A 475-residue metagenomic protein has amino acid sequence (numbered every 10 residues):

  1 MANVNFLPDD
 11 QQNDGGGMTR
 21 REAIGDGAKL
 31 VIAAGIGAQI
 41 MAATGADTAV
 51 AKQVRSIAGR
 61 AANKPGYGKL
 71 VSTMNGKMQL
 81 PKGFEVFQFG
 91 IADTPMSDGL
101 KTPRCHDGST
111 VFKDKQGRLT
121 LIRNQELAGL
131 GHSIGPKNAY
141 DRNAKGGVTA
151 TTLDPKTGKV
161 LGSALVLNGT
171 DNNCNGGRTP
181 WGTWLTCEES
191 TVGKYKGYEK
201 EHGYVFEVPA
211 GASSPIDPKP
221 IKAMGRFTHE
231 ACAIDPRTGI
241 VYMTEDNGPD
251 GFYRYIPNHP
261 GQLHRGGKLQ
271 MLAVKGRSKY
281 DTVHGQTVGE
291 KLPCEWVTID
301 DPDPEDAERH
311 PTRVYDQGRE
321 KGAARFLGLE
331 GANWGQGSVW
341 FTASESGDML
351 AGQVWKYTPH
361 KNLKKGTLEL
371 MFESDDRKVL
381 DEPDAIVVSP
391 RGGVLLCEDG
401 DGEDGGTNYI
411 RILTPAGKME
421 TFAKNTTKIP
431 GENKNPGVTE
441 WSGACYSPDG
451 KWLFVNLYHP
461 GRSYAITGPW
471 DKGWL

Functional and structural regions predicted by a protein language model:
M1-E22: N-terminal secretory signal peptides
D10-G17, G27-E330, W334-L475: Conserved small-residue
